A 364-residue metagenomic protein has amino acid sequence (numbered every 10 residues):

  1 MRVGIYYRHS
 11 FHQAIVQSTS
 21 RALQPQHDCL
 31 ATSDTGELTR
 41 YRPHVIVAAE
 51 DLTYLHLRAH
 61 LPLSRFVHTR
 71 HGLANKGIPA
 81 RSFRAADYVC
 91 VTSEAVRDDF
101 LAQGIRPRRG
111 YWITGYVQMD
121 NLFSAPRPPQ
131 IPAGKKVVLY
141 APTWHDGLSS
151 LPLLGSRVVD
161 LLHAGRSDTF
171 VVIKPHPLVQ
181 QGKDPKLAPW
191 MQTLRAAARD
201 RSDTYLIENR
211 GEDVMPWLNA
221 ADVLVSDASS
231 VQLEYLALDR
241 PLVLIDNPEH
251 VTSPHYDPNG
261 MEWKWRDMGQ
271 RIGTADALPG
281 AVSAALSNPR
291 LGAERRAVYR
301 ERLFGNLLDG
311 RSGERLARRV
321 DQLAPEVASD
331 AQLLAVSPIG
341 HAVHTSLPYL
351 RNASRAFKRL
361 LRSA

Functional and structural regions predicted by a protein language model:
M1, L23-A31, R166-V171, S202-T204: A generic structural motif
G4-S124: Active-site and donor-binding regions of nucleotide-sugar-utilizing enzymes
G4-Y7, H12-L23, M119-T193, I272 (+1 more regions): Conserved catalytic-core segment of nucleotide-activated headgroup transferases in glycan assembly
V47, V67-H68, Y88-C90, W112 (+4 more regions): Hydrophobic/aromatic beta-strand patches that form the interior of the parallel beta-sheet core in alpha/beta enzyme
P62-H68, G211-P254: A donor-sugar binding/catalytic signature common to diverse glycosyltransferases and related nucleotide-sugar
R108, S230-F304: Catalytic binding pocket for nucleotide-activated donors in carbohydrate/polymer assembly enzymes
L187-R210: Nucleotide-activated donor-binding/catalytic signature segment of Leloir-type glycosyltransferases, i.e., the conserved
A275-A364: C-terminal amphipathic helix plus adjacent low-complexity, charged tail appended to glycosyltransferase catalytic
